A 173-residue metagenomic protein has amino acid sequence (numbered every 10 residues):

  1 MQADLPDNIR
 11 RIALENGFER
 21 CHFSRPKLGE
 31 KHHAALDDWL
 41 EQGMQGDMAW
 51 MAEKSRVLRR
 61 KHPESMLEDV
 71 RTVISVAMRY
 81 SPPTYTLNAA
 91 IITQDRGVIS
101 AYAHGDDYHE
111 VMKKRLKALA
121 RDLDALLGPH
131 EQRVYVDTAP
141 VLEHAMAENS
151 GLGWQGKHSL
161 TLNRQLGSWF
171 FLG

Functional and structural regions predicted by a protein language model:
M1-G173: Auxiliary alpha/beta "docking" domains used to position bulky ligands
